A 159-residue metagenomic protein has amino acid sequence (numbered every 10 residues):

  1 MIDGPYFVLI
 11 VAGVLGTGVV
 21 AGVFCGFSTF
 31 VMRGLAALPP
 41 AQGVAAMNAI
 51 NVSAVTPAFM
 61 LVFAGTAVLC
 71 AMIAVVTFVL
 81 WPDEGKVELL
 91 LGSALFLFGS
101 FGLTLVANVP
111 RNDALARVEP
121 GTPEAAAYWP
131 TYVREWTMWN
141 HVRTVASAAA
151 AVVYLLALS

Functional and structural regions predicted by a protein language model:
D3-T17, V79-G99: Interfacial segments of alpha-helical transmembrane regions
F7-V8, V19-A64, P110-R134: Interfacial loop at the N-terminal end of multi-pass membrane proteins
V31, M47-N51, V68-L80, L103 (+1 more regions): Membrane-helix exit/interface motif
M32, A36, F78-G85, V109-D113 (+1 more regions): Transmembrane helix-loop junctions in multipass membrane proteins, especially transporters and channels
F63-A74, R143-A151: Core segments of transmembrane alpha-helices that mediate helix-helix packing or line hydrophobic substrate/ligand
A74, G92-A94, S100, A150 (+1 more regions): Small-residue hotspots
L90-V109, D113-R117: Acidic/histidine-rich alpha-helical segments that form the ligand environment of transition-metal centers
